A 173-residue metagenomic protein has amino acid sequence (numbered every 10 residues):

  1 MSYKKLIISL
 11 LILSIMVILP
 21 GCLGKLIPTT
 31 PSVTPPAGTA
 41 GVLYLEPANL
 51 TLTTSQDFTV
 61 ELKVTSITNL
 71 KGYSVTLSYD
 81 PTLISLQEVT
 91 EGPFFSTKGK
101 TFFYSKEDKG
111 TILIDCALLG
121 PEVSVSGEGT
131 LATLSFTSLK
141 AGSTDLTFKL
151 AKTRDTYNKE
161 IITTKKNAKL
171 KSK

Functional and structural regions predicted by a protein language model:
S2-L10, M16-K173: Acidic, low-complexity intrinsically disordered segments
